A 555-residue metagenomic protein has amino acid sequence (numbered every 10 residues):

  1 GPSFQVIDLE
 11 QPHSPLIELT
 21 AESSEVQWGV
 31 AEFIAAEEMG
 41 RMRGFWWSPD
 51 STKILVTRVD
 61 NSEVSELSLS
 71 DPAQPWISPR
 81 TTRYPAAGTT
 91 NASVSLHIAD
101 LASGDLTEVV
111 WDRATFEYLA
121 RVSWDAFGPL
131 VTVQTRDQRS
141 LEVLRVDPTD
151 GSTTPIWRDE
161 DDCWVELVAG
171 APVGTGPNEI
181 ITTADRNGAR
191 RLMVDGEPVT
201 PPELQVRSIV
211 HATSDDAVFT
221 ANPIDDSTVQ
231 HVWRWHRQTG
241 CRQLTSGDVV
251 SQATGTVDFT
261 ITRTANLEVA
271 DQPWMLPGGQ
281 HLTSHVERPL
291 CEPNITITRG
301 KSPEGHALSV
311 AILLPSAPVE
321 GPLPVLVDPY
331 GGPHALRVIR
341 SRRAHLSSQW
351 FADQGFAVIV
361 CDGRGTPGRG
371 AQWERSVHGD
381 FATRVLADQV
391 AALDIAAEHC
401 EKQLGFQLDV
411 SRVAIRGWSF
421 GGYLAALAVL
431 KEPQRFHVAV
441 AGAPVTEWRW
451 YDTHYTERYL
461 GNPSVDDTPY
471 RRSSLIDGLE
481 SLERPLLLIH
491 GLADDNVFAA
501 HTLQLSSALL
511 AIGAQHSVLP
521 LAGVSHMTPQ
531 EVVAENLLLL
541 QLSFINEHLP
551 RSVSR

Functional and structural regions predicted by a protein language model:
G1-V6, Q11-P12, E22-Q27, E32-G44 (+4 more regions): Peripheral, non-catalytic segments that deliver or gate enzyme domains
T254-R555: Serine-hydrolase catalytic core recognition
